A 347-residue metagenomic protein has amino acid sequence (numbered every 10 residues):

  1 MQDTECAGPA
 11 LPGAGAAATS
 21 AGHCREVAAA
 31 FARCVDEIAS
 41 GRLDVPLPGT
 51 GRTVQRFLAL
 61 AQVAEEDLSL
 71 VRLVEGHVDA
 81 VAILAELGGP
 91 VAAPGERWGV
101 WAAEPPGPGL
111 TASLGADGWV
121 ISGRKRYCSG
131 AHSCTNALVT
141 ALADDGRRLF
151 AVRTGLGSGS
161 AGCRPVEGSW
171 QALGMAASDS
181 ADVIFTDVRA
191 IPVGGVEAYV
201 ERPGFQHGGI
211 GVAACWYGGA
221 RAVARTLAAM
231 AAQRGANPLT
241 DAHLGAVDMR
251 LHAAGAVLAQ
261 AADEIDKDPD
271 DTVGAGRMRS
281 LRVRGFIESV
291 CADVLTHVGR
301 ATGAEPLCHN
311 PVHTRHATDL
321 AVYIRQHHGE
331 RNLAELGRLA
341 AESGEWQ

Functional and structural regions predicted by a protein language model:
M1-V45: A generic N-terminal leader/anchor concept
A21-A29, A253-E288, T296-C308: C-terminal helix-coil-helix/basic helical segment that borders enzyme active sites and/or dimer interfaces and provides
E26-S133: Glycine-rich flavin
S122-G123, T135, G157-L173, V200: Active-site glycine-rich loop that binds ribose-phosphate moieties when present
C128-P165: A short core secondary-structure module
A172-H252: Glycine-rich beta->alpha junctions and the first turn(s) of the following alpha-helix
G218, G245-H252, L281, G285-A292 (+1 more regions): Generic structural signal for well-ordered, non-transmembrane alpha-helical segments in soluble/cytosolic regions
E305-Q347: Glycine-rich phosphate/cofactor-binding loops in nucleotide/flavin-utilizing enzymes
